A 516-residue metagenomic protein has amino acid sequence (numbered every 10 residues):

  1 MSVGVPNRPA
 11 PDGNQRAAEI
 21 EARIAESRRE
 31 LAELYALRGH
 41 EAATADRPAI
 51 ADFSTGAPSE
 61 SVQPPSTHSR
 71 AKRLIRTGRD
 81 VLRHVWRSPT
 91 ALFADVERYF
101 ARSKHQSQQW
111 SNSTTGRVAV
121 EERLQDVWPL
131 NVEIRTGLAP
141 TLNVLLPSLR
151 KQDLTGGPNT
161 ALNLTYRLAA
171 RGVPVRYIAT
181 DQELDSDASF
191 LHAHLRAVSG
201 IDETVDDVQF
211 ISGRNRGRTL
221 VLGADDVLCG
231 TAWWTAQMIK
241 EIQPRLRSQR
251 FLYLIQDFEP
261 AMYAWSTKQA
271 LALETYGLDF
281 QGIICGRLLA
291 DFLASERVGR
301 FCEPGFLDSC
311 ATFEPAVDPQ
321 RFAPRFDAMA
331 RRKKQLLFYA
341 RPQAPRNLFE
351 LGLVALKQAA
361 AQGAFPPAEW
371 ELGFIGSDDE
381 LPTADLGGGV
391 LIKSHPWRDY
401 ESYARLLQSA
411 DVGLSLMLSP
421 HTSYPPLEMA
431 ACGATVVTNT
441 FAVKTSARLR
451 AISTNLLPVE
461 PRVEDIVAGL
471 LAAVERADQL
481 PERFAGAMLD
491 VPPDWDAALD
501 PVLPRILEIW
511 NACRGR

Functional and structural regions predicted by a protein language model:
T160, A290-R300, F306-G388, I392-Y400: Conserved catalytic-core segment of nucleotide-activated headgroup transferases in glycan assembly
G217-A224, S266-I284: Membrane-proximal helix-turn-helix segments that form the acceptor-binding/catalytic region of lipid-linked
C229, P244-A261, Y276, I283: Active-site proximal beta-strand in glycosyltransferases
A404-A410: Short alpha-helical donor nucleotide-sugar binding micro-motif in glycosyltransferases
M417-L418: Aromatic "clamp/platform" in nucleotide-sugar-dependent glycosyltransferases that forms part of the donor/acceptor
T435-F441: Short hydrophobic beta-strand element within catalytic cores of glycosyltransferases and related nucleotide-activated
S446-A472: Change "using UDP/GDP/dTDP sugars" to "using nucleotide sugars
P461, E475-G515: A charged, aromatic-enriched C-terminal amphipathic alpha-helix characteristic of glycosyltransferases across folds
